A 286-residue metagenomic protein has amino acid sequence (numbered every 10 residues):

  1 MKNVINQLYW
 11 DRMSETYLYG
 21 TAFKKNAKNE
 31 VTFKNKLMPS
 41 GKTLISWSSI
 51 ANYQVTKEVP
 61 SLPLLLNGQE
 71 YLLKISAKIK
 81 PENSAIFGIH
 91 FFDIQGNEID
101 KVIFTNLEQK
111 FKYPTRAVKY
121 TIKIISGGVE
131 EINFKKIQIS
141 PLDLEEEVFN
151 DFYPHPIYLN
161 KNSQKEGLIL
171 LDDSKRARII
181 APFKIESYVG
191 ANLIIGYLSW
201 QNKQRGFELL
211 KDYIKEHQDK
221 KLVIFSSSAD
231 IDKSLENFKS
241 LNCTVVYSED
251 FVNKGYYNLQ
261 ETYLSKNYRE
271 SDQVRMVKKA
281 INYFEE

Functional and structural regions predicted by a protein language model:
M1-E286: Extracellular and organelle-lumenal recognition/adhesion modules and their flexible linkers in secreted
